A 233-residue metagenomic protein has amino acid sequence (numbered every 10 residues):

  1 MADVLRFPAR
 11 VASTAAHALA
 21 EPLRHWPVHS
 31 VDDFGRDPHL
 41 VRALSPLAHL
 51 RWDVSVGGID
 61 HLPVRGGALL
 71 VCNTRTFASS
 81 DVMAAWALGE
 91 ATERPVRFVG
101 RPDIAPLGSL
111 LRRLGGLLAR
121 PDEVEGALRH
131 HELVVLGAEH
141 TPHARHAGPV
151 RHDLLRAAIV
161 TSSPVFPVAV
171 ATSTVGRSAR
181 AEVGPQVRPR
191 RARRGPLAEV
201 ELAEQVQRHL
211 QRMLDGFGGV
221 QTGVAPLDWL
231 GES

Functional and structural regions predicted by a protein language model:
A2-H39, E125-S233: Non-catalytic C-terminal accessory region of glycerolipid acyltransferases and related lyso-lipid remodeling enzymes
R36-D37, V41-T74: Helix-to-loop junction immediately C-terminal to a conserved catalytic motif
L44-S45, A85-W86, V124-E125, L154-L155: Short amphipathic alpha-helical segments and helix-helix/interface helices
S45-W52, L111-G116, H143-R145: Short, flexible loop segments at the rims of nucleotide/cofactor-binding pockets, characterized by
V56-I59, A119-G126: Short, charged beta->alpha transition segments
G58, C72, G100, A138 (+1 more regions): Pocket-edge structural micro-motifs
V64-E123: Catalytic core of membrane glycerolipid acyltransferases/transacylases, capturing the structured, soluble-facing
